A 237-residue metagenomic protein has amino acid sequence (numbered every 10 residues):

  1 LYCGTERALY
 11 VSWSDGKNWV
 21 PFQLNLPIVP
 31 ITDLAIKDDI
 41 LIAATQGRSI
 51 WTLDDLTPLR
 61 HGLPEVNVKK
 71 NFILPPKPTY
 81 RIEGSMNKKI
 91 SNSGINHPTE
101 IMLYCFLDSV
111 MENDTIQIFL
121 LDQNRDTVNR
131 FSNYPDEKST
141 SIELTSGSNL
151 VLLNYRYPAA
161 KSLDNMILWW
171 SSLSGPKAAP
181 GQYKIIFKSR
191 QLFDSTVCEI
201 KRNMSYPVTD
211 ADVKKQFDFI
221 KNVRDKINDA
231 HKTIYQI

Functional and structural regions predicted by a protein language model:
L1-S91, P98-T99, Y104: Beta-propeller blade termini and top-face loops
P64-I237: Extracytoplasmic/secretory ectodomains and luminal regions
